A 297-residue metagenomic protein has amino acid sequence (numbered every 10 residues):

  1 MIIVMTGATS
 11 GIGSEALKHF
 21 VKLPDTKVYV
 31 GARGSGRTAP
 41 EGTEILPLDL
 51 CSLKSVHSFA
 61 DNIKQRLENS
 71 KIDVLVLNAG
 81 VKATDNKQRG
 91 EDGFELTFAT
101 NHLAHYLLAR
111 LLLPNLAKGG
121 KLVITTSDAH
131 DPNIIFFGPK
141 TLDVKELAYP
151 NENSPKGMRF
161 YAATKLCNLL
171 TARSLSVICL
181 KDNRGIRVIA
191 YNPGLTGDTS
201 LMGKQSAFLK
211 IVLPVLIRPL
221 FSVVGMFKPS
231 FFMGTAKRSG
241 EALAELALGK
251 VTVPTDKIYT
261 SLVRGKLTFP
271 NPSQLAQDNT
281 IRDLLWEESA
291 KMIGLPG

Functional and structural regions predicted by a protein language model:
M1-A207, L295: Rossmann-fold NAD(P)H-dependent dehydrogenase/reductase core
K22, A247-V251, G294: Residues at helix-coil transition
D92, N271-A276: Short glycine-enriched, charge-decorated loop/helix-capping segments at active-site entrances that position
L142, L209-I211, T280-I281: A catalytic-pocket lid/entrance helix-loop region that shapes and gates access to the active site across common
E152-M158, L195, L201-T235: Alpha-helical membrane-targeting segments
V188, I281-L284: Mid/C-terminal beta-alpha module of Rossmann-like enzyme folds, strongest in SDR-family dehydrogenases/epimerases
R218-P270, T280: C-terminal helical subdomain
E288-S289: C-terminal functional modules
